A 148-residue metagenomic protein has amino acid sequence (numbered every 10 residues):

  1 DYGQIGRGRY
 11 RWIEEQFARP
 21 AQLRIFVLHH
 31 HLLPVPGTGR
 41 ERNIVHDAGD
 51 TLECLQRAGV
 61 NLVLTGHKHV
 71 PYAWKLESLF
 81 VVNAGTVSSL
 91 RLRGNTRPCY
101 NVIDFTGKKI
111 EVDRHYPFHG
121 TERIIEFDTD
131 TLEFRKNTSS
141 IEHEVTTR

Functional and structural regions predicted by a protein language model:
D1-Q4, G39, G94-R97, I124-T129: Surface-exposed beta-strand edges and their flanking turn/coil or helix-capping segments
D1-R24, E41-G49: Binuclear metal-dependent hydrolase catalytic cores centered on His/Asp/Glu-rich metal-binding motifs
P20-G37: Short acidic, glycine-rich surface-loop motifs adjacent to enzyme active sites
R24, N101, V112-R114: Polar/charged side chains located within well-ordered beta-strands of beta-rich proteins
P36-K109: Conserved beta-sheet core of the metallophosphoesterase superfamily
F105-R148: A short C-terminal boundary segment appended to hydrolase-like catalytic domains
